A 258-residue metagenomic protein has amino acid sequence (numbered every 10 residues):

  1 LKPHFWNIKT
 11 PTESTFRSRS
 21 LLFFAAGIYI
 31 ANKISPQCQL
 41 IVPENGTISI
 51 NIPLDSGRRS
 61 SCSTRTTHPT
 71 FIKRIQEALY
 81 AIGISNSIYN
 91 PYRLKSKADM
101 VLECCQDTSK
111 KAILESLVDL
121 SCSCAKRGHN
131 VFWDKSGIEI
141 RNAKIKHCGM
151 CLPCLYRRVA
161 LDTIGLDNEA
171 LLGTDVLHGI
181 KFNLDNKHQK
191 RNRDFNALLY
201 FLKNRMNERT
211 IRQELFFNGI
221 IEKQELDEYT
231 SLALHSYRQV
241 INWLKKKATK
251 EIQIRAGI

Functional and structural regions predicted by a protein language model:
L1-I258: Nucleotide-activated chemistry modules centered on ATP-dependent adenylation/adenylyltransferase
